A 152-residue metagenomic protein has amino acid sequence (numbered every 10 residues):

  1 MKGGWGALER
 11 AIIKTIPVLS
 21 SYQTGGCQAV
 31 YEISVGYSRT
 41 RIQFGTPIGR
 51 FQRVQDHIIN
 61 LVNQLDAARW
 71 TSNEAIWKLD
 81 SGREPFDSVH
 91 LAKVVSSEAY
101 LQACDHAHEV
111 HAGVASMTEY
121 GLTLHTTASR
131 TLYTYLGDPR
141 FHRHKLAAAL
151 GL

Functional and structural regions predicted by a protein language model:
M1-G6: Long, acidic (Asp/Glu-rich), low-complexity accessory segments flanking structured domains
R10-L152: Alpha-helical interface subdomain recognition
